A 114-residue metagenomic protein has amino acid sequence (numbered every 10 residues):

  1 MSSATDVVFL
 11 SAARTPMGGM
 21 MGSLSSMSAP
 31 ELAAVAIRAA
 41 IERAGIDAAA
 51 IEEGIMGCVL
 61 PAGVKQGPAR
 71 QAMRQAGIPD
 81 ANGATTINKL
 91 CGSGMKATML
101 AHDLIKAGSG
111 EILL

Functional and structural regions predicted by a protein language model:
M1-N82: Conserved "HGTGT" condensation-loop signature of ketosynthase/thiolase-family condensing enzymes that catalyze
C58-L113: Conserved catalytic cysteine-centered active-site region of acyl-thioester-dependent Claisen-condensing enzymes
